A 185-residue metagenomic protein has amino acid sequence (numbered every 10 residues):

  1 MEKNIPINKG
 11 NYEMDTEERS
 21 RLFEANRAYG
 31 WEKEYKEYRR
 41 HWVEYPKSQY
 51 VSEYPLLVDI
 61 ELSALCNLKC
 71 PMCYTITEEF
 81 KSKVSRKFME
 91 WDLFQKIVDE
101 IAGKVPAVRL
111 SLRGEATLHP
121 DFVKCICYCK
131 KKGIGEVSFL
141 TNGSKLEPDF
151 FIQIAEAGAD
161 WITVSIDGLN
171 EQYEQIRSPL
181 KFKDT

Functional and structural regions predicted by a protein language model:
E2-W161, Q172-D184: Conserved alpha-helical substructure of the radical SAM core
V164-I166: Conserved phosphate-donor/acceptor-positioning beta-strand/loop module used by diverse small-molecule
L169: Conserved Motif II region of HX4D acyltransferases
